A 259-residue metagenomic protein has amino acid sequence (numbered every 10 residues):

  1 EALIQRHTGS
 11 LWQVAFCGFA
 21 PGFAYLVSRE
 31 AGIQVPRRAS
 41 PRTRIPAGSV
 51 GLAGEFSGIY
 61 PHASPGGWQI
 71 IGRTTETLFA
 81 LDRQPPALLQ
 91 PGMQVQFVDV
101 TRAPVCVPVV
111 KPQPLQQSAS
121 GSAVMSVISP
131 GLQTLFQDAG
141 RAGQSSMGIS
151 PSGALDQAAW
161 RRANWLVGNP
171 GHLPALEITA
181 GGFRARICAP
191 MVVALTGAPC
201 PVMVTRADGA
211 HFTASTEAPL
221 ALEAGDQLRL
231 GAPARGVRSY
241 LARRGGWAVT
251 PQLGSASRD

Functional and structural regions predicted by a protein language model:
E1-D259: Conserved "landmark" site that anchors the functional core of diverse proteins
